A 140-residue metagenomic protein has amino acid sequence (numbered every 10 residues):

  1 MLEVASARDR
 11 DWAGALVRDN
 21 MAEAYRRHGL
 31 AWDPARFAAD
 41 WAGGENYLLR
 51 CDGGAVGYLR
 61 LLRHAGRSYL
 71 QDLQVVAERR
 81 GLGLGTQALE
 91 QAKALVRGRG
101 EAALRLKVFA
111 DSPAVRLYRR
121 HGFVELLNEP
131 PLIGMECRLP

Functional and structural regions predicted by a protein language model:
M1-R8, R138-P140: Conserved N-terminal entry element of GNAT/NAT acetyltransferase domains
R8, G14-W41: Conserved GNAT-fold acetyl-CoA-binding loop/helix
A38-L48, A55, Y69: A short helix-loop-beta-strand connector motif used in the catalytic cores of GNAT acetyltransferases and, in some
E45-L48, Y58, D72, R105 (+1 more regions): Short hydrophobic/aromatic beta-strand element in the GNAT-like acyltransferase core that lines or flanks the acyl-donor
G54-L62, R67-Q74: Conserved beta-strand in the GNAT
V75, G81-A94, R116-R120: Conserved acetyl-CoA-binding loop-helix of GNAT-fold acetyltransferases
A77-R80, R105-V115, P131-R138: Conserved beta-strand-loop-alpha-helix junction that forms the acyl-donor binding cleft
R119-E129: Conserved acetyl-CoA-binding loop of GNAT-fold acetyltransferases
